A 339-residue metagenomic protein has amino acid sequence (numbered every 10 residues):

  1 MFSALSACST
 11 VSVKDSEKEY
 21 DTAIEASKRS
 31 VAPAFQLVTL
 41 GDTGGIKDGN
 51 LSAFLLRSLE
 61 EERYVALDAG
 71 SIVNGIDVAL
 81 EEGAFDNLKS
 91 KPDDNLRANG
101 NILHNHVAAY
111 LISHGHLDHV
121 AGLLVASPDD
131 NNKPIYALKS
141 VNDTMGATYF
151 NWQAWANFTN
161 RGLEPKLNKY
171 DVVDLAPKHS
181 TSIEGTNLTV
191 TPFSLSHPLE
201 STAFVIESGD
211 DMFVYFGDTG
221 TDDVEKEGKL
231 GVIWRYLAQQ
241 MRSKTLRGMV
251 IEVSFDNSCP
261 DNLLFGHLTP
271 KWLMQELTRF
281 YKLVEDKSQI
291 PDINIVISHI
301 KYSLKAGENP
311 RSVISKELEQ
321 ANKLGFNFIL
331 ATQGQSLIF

Functional and structural regions predicted by a protein language model:
Y20-A23, S140-S201, G209, K323-L337: Metallo-beta-lactamase
I46-L111, A121-P128, E225, K229-L237: Pre-active-site segment of Zn-dependent metallo-hydrolases
A53, R57, D174-R242: Catalytic core of the metallo-beta-lactamase
S58-R63, E81-H104, D130, N151-L163 (+3 more regions): Alpha-helix termini
A66-G70, P92, H106-D118, Y136-K139 (+4 more regions): Active-site neighborhood of phospho(di)ester-bond hydrolases with catalytic His/Asp-centered motifs
N99-K166: Active-site HxH/HxHxD metal-binding segment of metal-dependent hydrolases
D222-T332: Cap/insert and terminal regions of metallo-dependent hydrolase folds
